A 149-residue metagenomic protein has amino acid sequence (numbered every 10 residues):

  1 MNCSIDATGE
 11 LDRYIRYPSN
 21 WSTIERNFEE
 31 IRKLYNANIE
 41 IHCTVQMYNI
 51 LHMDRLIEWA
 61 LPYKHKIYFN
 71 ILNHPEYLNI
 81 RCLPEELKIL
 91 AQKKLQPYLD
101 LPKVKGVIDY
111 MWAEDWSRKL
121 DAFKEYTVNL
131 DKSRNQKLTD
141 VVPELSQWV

Functional and structural regions predicted by a protein language model:
M1-N70: Radical SAM/AdoMet-radical enzyme domain recognition
E10, E25, E29, E40 (+6 more regions): Glutamate identity and glutamate-enriched acidic tracts
I15-Y17, N38, L51, I80 (+3 more regions): Generic signature of intrinsically disordered, low-complexity segments enriched in small/polar residues
F28-Y35, A60-L61, L87, A91-Y98 (+2 more regions): Hydrophobic, Leu/Ile/Phe/Ala-enriched alpha-helical segments that form helix-helix packing faces
M47-L51, K66-L95, V104-L120: Flexible glycine/acidic-rich beta-alpha junction loops that bind and position SAM and/or redox cofactors in anaerobic
Q92, Q96-V149: Radical SAM enzyme core and accessory elements
